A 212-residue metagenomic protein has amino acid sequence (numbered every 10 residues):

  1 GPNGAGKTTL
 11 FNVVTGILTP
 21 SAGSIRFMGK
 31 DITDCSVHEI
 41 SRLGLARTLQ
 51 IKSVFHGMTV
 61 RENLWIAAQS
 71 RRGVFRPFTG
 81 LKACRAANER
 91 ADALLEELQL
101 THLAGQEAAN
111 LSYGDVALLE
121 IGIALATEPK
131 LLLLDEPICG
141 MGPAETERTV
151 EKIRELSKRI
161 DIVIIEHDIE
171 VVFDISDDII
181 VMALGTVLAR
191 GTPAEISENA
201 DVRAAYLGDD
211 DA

Functional and structural regions predicted by a protein language model:
G1-A212: Glycine-rich phosphate-binding loops of nucleotide-dependent enzymes
